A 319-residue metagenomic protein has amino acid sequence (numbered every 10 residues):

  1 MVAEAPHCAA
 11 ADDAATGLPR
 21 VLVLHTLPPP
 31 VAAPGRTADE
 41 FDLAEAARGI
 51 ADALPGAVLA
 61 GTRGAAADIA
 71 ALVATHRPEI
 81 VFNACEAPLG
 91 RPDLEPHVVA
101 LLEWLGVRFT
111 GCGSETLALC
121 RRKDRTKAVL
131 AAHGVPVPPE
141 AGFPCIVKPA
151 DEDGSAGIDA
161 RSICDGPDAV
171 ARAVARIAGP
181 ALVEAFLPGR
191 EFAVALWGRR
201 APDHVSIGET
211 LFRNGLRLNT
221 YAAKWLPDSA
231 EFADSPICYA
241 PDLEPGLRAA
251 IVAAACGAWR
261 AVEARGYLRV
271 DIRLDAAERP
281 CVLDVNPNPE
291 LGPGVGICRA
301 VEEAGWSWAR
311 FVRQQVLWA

Functional and structural regions predicted by a protein language model:
M1-A9, V98, D242-A319: ATP-dependent carboxylate activation and anion-phosphoryl transfer catalytic cores that bind Mg-ATP to form
M1-T110, S114-E115, R121, R125: ATP-binding N-terminal substructure of ATP-dependent carboxylate-amine bond-forming enzymes
V2, A14-H25, A74-R77, L117-E191 (+1 more regions): Active-site nucleotide/adenylate-binding loops and adjacent lid/helix of ATP-dependent enzymes
A32-T37, A156-D159, V295-I297: Short acidic, glycine/proline-rich loop/turn micro-motifs
A57, R108-F109, V137, C145 (+1 more regions): Hydrophobic beta-strand scaffold residues
G166-A250, R279-C281: Phosphate-binding site of ATP-dependent enzymes
